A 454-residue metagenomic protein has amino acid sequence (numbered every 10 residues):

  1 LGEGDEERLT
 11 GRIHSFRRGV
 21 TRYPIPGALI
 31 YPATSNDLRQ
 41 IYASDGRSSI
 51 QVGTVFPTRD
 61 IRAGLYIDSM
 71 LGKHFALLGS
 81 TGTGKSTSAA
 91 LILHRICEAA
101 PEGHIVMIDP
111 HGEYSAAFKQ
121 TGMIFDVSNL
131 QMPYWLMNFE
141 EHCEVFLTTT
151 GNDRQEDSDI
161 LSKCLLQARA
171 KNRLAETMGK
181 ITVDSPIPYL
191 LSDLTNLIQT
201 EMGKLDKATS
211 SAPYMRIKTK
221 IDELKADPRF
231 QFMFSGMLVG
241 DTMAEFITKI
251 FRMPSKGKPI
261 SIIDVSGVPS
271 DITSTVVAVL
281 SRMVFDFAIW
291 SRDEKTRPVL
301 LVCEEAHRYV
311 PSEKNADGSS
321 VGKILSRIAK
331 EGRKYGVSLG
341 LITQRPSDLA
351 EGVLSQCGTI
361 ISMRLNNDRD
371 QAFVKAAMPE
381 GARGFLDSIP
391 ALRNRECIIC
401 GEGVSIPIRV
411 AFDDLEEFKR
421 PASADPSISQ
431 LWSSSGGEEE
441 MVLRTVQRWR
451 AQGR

Functional and structural regions predicted by a protein language model:
L1-L78, E294-R297: Basic- and hydrophobic-enriched, low-structure N-terminal and domain-boundary segments that flank ATP-binding catalytic
R47-M132, E351, I399, S429-W432 (+2 more regions): Glycine-rich phosphate-binding loop of nucleotide-binding enzymes
T81, D317, P346: The conserved Walker
R95-A99, T149, V284-I289, V321-G340 (+1 more regions): Substrate-engagement module of ASCE P-loop NTPases
G112-G122, Y134-R327: P-loop NTPase motor domains
T148, S326-E331, Y335-D413: Conserved ATP-driven motor cores of ASCE-family P-loop NTPases powering translocation/secretion/packaging/pilus
S158-K180, D387-F418: Conserved AAA+ ATPase small/helical "lid" subdomain
N394-R454: Conserved P-loop NTPase motor module
